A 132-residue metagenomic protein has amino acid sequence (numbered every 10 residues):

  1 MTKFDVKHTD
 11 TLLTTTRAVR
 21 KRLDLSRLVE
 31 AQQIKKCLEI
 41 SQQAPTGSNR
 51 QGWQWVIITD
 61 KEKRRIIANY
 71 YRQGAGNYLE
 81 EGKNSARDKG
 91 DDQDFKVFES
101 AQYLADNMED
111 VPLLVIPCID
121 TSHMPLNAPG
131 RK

Functional and structural regions predicted by a protein language model:
M1-Q43, R50-Q51: Specificity-determining recognition surfaces
Q43-T46, G76: A generic secondary-structure boundary signal that marks alpha-helix termini
S48-T59: Short loop-to-beta-strand entry elements in the cores of soluble alpha/beta enzymes
I57-K132: Glycine/small-residue-rich phosphate/adenosyl-binding loop
